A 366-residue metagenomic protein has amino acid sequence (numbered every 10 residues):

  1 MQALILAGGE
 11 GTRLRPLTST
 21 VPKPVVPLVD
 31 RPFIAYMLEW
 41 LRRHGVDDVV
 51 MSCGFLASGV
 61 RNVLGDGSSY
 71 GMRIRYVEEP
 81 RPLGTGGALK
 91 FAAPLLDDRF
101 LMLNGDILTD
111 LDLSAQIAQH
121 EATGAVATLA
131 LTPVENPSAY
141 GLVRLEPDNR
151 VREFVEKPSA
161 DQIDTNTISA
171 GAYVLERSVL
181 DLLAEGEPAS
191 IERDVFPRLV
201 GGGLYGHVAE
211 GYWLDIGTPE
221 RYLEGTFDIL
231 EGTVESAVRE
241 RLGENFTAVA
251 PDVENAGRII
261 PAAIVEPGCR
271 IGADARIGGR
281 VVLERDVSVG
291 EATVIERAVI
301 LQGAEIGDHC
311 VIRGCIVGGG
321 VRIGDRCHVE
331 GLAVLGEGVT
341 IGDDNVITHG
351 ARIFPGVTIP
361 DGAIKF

Functional and structural regions predicted by a protein language model:
M1-R61: N-terminal glycine-rich phosphate-binding loop and ensuing alpha1 helix
V25, L142-L145, F196, G206: A structural signal for short hydrophobic beta-strand segments in well-ordered beta-sheet cores
V46, F100-L101, L108, S114-E121 (+2 more regions): Catalytic-core segments of class I nucleotidyltransferases/pyrophosphorylases that form NMP-activated intermediates
V50-G54, A130-L131, I316: Short internal beta-strands
R61-P147, A184: Conserved beta-loop-beta/alpha segment of the NTase-like Rossmann-fold superfamily that binds/positions NTPs
S169-A172, E187, P261, G331 (+1 more regions): Glycine/small-residue-rich pyrophosphate-binding loop that anchors the diphosphate of NDP-sugar donors
V200-G303: Extended, small-residue-rich solenoid/repeat segments and analogous flexible loops that form exposed scaffolds
E291-F366: Glycine-rich hexapeptide-repeat left-handed beta-helix
